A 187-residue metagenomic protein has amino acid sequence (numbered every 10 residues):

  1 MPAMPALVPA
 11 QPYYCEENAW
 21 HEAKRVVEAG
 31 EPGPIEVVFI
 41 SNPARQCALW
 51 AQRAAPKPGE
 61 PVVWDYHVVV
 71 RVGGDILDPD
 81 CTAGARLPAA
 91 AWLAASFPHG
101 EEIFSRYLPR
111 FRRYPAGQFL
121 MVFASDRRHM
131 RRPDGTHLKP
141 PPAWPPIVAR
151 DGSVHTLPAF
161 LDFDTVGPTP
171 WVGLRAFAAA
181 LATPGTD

Functional and structural regions predicted by a protein language model:
M1-D187: A structural boundary/capping signal
